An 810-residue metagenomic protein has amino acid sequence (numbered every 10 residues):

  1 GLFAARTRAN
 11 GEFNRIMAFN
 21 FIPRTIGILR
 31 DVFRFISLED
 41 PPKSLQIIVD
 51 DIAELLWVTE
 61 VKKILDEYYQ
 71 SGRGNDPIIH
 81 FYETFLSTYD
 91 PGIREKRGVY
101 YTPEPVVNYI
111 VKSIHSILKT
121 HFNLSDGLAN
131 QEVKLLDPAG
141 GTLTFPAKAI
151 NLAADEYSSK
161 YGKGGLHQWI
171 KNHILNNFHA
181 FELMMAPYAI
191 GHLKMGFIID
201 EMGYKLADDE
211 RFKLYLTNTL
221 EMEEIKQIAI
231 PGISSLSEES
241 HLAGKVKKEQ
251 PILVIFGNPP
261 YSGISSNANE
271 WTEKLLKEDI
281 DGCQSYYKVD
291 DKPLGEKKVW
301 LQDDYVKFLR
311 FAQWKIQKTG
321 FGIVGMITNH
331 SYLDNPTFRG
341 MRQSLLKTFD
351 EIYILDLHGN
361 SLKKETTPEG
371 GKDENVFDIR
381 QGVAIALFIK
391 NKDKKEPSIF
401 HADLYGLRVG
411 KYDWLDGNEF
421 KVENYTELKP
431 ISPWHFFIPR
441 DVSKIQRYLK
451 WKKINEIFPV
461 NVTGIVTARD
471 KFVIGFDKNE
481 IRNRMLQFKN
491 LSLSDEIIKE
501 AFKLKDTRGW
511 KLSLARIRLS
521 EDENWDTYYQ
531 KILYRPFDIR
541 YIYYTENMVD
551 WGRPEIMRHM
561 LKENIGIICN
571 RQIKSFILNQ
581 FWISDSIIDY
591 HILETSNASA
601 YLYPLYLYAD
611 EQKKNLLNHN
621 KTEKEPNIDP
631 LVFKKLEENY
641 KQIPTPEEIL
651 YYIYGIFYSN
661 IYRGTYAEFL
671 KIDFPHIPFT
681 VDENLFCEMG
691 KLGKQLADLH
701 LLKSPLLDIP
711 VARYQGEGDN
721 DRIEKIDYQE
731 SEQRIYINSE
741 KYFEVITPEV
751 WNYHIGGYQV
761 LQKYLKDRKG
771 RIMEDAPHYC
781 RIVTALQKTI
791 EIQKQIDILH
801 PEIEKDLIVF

Functional and structural regions predicted by a protein language model:
G1, P23-R30, Q46, D50 (+17 more regions): Non-catalytic, well-ordered alpha-helical scaffold segments
G1-P105, I199-R211: Non-catalytic, mostly N-terminal accessory regions of nucleic-acid modification and defense proteins
G1-R8, I150, H192, L309 (+4 more regions): Short, amphipathic alpha-helical segments that act as regulatory/interfacial helices in nucleotide-processing proteins
L2, R6, Y109, S113-I117 (+1 more regions): Amphipathic alpha-helical segments in well-ordered regions
A5-R6, N10, L55, T88 (+6 more regions): Phosphate/oxyanion-binding loops and surfaces in catalytic or ligand/nucleic-acid-binding neighborhoods
A9-I48, V133-A149, I661-R713: Extended, well-ordered alpha-helical scaffold/bundle regions in very large, multi-domain proteins
I64, Y68, R73, P77 (+3 more regions): SAM-dependent methyltransferase catalytic region
N267-N269, G295-E296, Q313-F810: Sequence-level detector for compositionally biased, low-complexity segments
